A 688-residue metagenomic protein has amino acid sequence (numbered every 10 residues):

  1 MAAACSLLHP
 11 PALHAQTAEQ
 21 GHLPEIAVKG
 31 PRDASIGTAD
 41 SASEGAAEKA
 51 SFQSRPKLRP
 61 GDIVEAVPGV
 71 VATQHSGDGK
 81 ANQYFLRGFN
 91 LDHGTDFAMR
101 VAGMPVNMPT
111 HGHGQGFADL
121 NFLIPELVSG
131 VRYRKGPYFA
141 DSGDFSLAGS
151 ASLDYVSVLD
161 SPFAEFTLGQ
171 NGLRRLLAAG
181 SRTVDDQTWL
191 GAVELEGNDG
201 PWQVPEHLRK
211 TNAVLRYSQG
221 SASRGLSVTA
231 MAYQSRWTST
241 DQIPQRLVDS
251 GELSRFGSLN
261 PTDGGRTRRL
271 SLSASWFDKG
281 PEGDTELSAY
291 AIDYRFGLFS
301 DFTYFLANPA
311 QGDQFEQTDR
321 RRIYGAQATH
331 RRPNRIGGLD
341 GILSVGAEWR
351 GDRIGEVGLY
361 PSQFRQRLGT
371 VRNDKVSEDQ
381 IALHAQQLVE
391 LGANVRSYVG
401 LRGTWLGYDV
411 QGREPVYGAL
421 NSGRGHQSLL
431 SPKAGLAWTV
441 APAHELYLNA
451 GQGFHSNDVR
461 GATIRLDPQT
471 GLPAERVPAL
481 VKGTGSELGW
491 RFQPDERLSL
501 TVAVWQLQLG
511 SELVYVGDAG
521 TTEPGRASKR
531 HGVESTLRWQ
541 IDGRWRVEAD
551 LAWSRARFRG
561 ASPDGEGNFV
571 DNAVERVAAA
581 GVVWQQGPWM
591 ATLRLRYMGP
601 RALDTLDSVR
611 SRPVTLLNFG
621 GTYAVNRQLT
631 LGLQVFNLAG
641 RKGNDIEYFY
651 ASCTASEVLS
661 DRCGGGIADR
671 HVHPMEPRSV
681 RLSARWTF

Functional and structural regions predicted by a protein language model:
P24-G61, D78-Q83: N-terminal periplasmic "start-of-domain" segments of outer-membrane beta-barrel proteins
G61-M108: Extracytoplasmic beta-strand/coil segments of soluble accessory domains associated with Gram-negative outer-membrane
P105-K135, D154, V477: Short acidic/polar hinge/loop motifs at secondary-structure boundaries that mediate gating or recognition
L168-G197, W202-T240, T262-D284, R332-P333 (+4 more regions): Transmembrane beta-barrel wall of Gram-negative outer-membrane proteins
G225-Y233, G265-P415, A437-T439, P494 (+3 more regions): Face-selective signature of the C-terminal outer-membrane beta-barrel domain
S275-F277, D284-F302, T439, E445-H455 (+3 more regions): Membrane-embedded beta-barrel scaffold of Gram-negative outer-membrane proteins
H330-R332, A393, L406, S499-L509 (+3 more regions): Gram-negative outer-membrane beta-barrel transporters
F454, P600-A602, Y623-F688: C-terminal beta-signal and adjacent terminal beta-strands/loops of Gram-negative outer-membrane beta-barrel proteins
